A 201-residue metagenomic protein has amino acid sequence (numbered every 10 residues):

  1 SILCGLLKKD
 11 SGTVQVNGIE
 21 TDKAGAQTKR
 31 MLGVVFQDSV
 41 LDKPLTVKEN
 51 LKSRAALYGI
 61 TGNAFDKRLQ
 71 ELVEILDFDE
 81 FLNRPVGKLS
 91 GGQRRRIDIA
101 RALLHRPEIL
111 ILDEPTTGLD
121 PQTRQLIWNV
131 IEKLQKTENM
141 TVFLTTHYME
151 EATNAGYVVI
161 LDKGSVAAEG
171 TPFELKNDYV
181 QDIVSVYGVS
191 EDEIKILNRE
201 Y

Functional and structural regions predicted by a protein language model:
G12-E20, T28: Conserved ABC transporter NBD signature motif
K52, A56, N63-F81: Conserved ABC ATPase "signature" region
P85-L89: Conserved ABC ATPase signature
R106: Conserved catalytic motifs of ABC-family nucleotide-binding domains
L110-D113: Catalytic Walker B motif of ABC-type/P-loop ATPase nucleotide-binding domains
E169-G170: ABC ATPase "signature
